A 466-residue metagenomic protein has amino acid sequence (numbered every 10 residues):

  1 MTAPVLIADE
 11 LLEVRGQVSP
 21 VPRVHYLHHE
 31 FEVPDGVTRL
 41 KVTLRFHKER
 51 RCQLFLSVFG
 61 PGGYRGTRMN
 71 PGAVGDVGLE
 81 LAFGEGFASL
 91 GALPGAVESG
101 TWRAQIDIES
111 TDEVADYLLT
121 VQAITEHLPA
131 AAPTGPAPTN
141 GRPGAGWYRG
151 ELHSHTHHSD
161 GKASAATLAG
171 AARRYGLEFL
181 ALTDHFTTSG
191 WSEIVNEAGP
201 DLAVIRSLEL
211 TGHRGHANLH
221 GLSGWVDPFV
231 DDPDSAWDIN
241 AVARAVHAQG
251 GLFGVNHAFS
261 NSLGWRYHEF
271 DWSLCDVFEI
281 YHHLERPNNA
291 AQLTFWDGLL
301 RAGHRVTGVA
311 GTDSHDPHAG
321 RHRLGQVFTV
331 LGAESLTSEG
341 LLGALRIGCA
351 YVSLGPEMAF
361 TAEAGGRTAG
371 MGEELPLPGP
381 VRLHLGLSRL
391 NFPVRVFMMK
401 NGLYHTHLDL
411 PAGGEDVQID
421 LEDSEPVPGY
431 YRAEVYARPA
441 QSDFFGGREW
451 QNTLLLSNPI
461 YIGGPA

Functional and structural regions predicted by a protein language model:
M1-K48, V121-P129, T134-A145: Solvent-exposed, flexible loop/coil segments flanking beta-strands in beta-rich domains
I7-P22, L44-S89: Surface-exposed beta-strand/loop patches in noncatalytic accessory domains and peripheral targeting/linker segments
H28-F31, E80-L81, G91, E415-S424: Exposed aromatic-hydrophobic patches
T38-K41, L93-V114, V427-R432: Noncatalytic modules at the cell exterior or secretory-pathway interfaces, chiefly beta-strand-rich lectin/adhesion
C52-L54, D112-I124: Edge beta-strands of jelly-roll/beta-sandwich modules across compartments, strongly enriched in secreted/luminal
S57, H127, A131-P143, G212-F229 (+1 more regions): Charged catalytic cores and adjacent phosphate/nucleic-acid-binding surfaces used for phosphate/nucleic-acid chemistry
Y148-G161, T312-S314, A433: Histidine-centered catalytic micro-motifs
T156-H304, R321: Catalytic cores of extracellular degradative/oxidative enzymes
